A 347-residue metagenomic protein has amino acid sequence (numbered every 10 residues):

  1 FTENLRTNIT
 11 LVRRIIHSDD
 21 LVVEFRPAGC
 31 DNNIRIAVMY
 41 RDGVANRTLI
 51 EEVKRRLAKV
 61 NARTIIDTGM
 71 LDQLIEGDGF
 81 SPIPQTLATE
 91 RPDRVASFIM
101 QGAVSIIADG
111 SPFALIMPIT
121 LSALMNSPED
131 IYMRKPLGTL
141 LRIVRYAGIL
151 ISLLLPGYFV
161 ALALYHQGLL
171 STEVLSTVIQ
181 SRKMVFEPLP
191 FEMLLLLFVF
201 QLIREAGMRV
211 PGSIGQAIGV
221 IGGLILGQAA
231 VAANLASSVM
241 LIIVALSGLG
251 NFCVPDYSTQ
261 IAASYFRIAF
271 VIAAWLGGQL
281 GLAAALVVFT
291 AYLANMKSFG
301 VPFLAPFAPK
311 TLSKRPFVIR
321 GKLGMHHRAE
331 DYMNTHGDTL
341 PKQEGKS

Functional and structural regions predicted by a protein language model:
F1-E192, V301-S347: Cytosolic regulatory modules rich in charged/polar residues
H17, L235, G278-Q279: Amphipathic alpha-helical protein-protein interaction surfaces
D31, A114, I218, A245 (+1 more regions): Positions that flank functional sites
A108-G110, G212-I214, G277, A285: Active-site proximal loops enriched in glycine and acidic residues that flank catalytic Cys/His/Asp and coordinate
G148-Q167, R182-Y257, A262-A263, I268-A274: Transmembrane alpha-helix detector for multi-pass membrane proteins
M240, V244-S347: Hydrophobic alpha-helical transmembrane segments of membrane transport and translocation systems, primarily multi-pass
